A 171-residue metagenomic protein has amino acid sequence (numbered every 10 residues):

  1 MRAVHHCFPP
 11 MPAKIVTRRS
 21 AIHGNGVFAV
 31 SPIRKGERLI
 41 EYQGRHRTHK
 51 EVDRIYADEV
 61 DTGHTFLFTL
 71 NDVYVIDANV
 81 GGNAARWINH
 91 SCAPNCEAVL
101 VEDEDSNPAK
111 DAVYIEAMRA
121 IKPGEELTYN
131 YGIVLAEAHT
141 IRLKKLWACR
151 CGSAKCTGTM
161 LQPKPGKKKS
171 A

Functional and structural regions predicted by a protein language model:
A3-S20, D61-T140, R150-K155, T159-Q162: Catalytic core of the SET domain in histone-lysine N-methyltransferases, recognizing conserved active-site
H5-P10, R34, I40-E41, D53-R54: Non-heme Fe(II) oxygenase metal-center motifs and adjacent flexible, charged/small-residue loops
V16-R19, F28-A29, E41: Short amphipathic
I22-G24, Y42-H49: N-terminal structural module
H46-D53, L135-W147: Short, Lys/Arg- and Gly-enriched loop/turn segments at beta-strand edges
P165-A171: Short cysteine/histidine-rich metal-coordination sites, predominantly Zn2+-binding motifs
